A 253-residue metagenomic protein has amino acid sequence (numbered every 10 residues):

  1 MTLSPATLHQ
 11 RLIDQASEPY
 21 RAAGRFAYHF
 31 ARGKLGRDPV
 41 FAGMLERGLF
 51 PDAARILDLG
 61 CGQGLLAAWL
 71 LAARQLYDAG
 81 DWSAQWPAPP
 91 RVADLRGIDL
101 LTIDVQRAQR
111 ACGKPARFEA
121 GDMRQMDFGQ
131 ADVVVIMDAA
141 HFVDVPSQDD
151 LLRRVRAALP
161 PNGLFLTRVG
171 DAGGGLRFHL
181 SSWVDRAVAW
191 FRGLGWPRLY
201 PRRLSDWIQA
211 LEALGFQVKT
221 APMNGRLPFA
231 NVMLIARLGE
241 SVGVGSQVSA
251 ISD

Functional and structural regions predicted by a protein language model:
T2-D52, Q63-D127, L166-V242, I251-D253: Class I (Rossmann-like) S-adenosyl-L-methionine-dependent methyltransferase catalytic domain, capturing the SAM-binding
A54, D132: Conserved acidic residues
L59: Conserved beta-strand/loop positions that form the S-adenosyl-L-methionine
V135: A conserved beta-strand element that flanks and buttresses the S-adenosyl-L-methionine
D138-A139: Short catalytic micro-motifs in class I SAM-dependent methyltransferases
D144-V145: Helix-capping/helix-break motifs at membrane-protein junctions, especially on the cytosolic side just before or after
D149-P161: A short glycine-rich, Lys/Arg-flanked "PGG" loop and its adjoining helix->strand segment in the class I
